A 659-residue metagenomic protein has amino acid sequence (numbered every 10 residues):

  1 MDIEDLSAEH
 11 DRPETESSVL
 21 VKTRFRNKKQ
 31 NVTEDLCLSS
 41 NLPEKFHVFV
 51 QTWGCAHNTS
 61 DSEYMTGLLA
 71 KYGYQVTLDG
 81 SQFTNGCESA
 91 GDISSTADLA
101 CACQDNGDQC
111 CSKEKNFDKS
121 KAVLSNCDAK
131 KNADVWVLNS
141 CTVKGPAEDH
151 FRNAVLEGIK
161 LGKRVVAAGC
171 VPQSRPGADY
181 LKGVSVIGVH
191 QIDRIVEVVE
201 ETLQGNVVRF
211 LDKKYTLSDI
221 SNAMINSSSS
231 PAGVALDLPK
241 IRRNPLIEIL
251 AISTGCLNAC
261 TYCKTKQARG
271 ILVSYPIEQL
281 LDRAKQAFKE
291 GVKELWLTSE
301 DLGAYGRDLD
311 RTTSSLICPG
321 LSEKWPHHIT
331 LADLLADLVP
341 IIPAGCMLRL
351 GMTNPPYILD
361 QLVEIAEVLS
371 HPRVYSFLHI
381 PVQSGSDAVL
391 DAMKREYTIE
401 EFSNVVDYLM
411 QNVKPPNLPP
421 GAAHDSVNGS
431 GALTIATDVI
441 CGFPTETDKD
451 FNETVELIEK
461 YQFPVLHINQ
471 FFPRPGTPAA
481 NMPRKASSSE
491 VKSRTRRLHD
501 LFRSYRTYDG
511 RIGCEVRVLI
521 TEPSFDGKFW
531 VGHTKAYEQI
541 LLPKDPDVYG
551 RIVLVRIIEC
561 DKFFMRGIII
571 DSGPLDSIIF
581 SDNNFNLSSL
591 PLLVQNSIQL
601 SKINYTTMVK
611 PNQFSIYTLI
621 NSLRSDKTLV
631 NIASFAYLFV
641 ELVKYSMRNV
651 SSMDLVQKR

Functional and structural regions predicted by a protein language model:
M1-Y305, T312, L378, E401-A422 (+6 more regions): Proteins enriched for Cys/Gly/acidic motifs involved in redox and nucleic-acid/cofactor modification
H10, Q470, N481-F635, E641-S652: Terminal RNA-binding accessory module
C141, S185, G270-V273, L321-H328 (+5 more regions): Hydrophobic alpha-helical scaffolding
V166-G169, S174-P176, K289-D448: Conserved SAM/AdoMet-binding glycine-rich loop
D193, N258, G303, D387-A388 (+2 more regions): Glycine-centered loop/turn positions within well-structured domains that cap or flank conserved ligand/cofactor-binding
R243-L246, C256-N258, V374, S384 (+5 more regions): Short flexible coil/turn linkers enriched for glycine and charged/polar residues that connect secondary-structure
L280, L297, L350, I380 (+6 more regions): Conserved, mostly hydrophobic/aromatic
V656-R659: A positional/structural detector of protein chain ends, strongest at the extreme C-terminus and weakly at the extreme
